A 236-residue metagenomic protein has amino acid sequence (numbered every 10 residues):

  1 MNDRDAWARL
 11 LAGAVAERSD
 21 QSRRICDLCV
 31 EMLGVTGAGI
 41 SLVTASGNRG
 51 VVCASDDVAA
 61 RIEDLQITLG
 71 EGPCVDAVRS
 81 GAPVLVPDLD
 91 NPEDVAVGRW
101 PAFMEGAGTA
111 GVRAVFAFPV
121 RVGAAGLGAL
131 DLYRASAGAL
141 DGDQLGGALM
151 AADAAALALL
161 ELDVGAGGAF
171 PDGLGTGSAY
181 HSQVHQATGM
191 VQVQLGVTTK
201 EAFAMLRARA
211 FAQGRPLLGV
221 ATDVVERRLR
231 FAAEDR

Functional and structural regions predicted by a protein language model:
M1-L69, T222-R236: Intrinsically disordered, low-complexity terminal regulatory regions
A6, A156-V164, A179: Signal-transducing alpha-helical linker
V43, A59-G98, E105-R113: Regulatory sensory and allosteric helical modules in signal-transduction proteins and certain transcription factors
A114-R121: Short hydrophobic beta-strand micro-motif common in sensory/regulatory domains
G128-G138, D143, L159: Short beta-strand-to-loop transition segments that serve as allosteric relay/switch motifs in sensory/regulatory domains
L145-A156: Allosteric cytosolic regulatory segments
V164-R236: Signal-transducing coiled-coil/dimerization helices and immediately adjacent hinge/linker segments that couple sensory
